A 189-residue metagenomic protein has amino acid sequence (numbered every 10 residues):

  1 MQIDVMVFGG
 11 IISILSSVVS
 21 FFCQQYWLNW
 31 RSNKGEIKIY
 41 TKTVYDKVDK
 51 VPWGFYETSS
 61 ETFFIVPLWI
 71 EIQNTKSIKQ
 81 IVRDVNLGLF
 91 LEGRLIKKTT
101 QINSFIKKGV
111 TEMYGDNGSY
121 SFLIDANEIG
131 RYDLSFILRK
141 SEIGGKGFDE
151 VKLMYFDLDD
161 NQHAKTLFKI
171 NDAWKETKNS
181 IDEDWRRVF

Functional and structural regions predicted by a protein language model:
M1-S32: Membrane-embedded hydrophobic alpha-helical segments
W27-E61: Low-complexity, acidic Ser/Thr/Pro/Gly-rich terminal tails and inter-domain linkers that flank the onset of structured
E57, I70-K79: Asparagine-centered strand-capping/turn motif at beta-strand->loop junctions
T62-W69, R131, D149-E150: Short, solvent-exposed loop/turn segments enriched in Ser/Thr/Gly
S77-L123: The feature marks short-to-medium sequence segments in extracytoplasmic or secretory-pathway proteins
D125-I129: Solvent-exposed, conformationally flexible loop/turn segments
S141-D159: Short, surface-exposed ligand- or partner-binding patches at beta-edge/loop junctions that are enriched in aromatics
H163-F189: Acidic, serine/threonine- and proline-rich intrinsically disordered appendage/tail regions
